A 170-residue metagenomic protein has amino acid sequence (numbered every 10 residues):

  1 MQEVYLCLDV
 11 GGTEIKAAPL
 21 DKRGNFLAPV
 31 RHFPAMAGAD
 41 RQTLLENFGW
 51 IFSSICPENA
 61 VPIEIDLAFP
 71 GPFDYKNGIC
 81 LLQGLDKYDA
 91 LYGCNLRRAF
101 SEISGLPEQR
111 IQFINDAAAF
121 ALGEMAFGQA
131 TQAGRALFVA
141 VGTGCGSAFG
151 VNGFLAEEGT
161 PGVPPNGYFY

Functional and structural regions predicted by a protein language model:
Q2-L6, A18-D21, A28-R31, D40-R41 (+4 more regions): Glycine/GP-enriched mid-protein hinge/lid loop-to-helix segment characteristic of carbohydrate kinases
D9: Conserved catalytic-loop position in the HRD/HxD motif
T13: Conserved Rossmann-like nucleotide-cofactor binding loop
D21-R23, D74: Short acidic/glycine-rich beta-turn/loop cap or linker motifs at sensory/regulatory domain boundaries that couple input
A37-G49, S53, V61-I65, F73-R135: Glycine-rich phosphate-binding loop and adjoining helix at the ATP-binding site of ATP-dependent phosphoryl-transfer
C56: Conserved Radical SAM active-site core
P70: Conserved NAD(P)H cofactor-binding loop of Rossmann-fold oxidoreductase domains
